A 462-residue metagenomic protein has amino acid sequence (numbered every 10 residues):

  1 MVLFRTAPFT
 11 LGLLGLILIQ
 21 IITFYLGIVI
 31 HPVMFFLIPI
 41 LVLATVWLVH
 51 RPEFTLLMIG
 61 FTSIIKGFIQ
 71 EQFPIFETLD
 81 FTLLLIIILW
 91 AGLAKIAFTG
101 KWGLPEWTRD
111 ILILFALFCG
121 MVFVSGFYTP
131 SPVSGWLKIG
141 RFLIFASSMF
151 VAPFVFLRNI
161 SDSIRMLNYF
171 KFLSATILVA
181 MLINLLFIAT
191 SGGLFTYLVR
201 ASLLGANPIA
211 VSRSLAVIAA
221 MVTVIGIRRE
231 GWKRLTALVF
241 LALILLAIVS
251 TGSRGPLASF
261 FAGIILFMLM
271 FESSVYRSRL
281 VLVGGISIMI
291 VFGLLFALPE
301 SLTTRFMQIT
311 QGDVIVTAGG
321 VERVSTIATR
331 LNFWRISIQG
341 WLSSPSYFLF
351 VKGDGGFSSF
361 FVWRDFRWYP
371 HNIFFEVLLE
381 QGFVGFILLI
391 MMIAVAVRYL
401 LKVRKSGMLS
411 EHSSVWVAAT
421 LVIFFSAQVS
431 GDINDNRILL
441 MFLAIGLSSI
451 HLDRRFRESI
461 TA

Functional and structural regions predicted by a protein language model:
M1-L16, R229, R234, K402-S413 (+2 more regions): A juxtamembrane structural motif centered on a specific transmembrane helix
V2-I96, M121-Y128: N-terminal signal-anchor transmembrane segment
V2-P8, L13-I21, I40-T45, A116-F127 (+8 more regions): Alpha-helical transmembrane segments of multi-pass inner-membrane proteins
L3-F4, L182-I188, S250, F271-G320 (+1 more regions): A membrane-periplasm/extracellular boundary helix in multi-pass inner-membrane enzymes that assemble envelope glycans
L48-F54, L93-I113, I164, I225-V239 (+3 more regions): Membrane-interface helix-loop-helix junctions at transmembrane boundaries of multi-pass membrane enzymes, predominantly
D80-I87, D110-V122, P132-V155, N168 (+2 more regions): Aromatic-anchored transmembrane helix interface
S174, N372, R398-V429, L443-I445: Loop-to-helix entry and N-terminal half of a specific, functionally important transmembrane alpha helix in multi-pass
L194-F195, S202-L204, A318-Q381: Long extracytoplasmic/lumenal interhelical loops at the membrane interface of multi-pass membrane proteins
